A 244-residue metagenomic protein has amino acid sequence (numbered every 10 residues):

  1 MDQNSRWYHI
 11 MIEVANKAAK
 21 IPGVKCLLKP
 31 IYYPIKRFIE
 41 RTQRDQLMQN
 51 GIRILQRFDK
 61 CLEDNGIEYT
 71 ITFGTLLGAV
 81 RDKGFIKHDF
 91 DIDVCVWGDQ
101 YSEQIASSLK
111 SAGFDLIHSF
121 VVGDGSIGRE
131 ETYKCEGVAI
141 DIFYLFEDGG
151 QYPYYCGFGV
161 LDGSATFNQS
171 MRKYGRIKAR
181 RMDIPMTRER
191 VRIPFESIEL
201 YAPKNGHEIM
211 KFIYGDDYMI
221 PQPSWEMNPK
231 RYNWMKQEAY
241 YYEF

Functional and structural regions predicted by a protein language model:
M1-Q3: Soluble, non-transmembrane catalytic domains of enzymes that act on hydrophobic metabolites at membranes
W7-I71: Helical scaffold of the NTase/Pol beta-like nucleotidyltransferase catalytic core
I39-E63, K110-I213, P223-F244: Conserved catalytic core of two-metal-ion nucleotidyltransferases
D59-I92: Active-site nucleotide-donor binding segment shared across nucleotidyl transfer reactions
L77, S102, D148-G150: Surface-exposed, flexible loop/turn segments at secondary-structure boundaries
G78, C95-W97, Y201: General alpha-helical segment detector with a strong preference for membrane-spanning helices and helix-boundary regions
K83-Q104, S197: Catalytic metal-binding acidic patch
G215-Y218: Acidic, metal-coordinating catalytic segment for phosphate/diphosphate chemistry, firing primarily on the Nudix
